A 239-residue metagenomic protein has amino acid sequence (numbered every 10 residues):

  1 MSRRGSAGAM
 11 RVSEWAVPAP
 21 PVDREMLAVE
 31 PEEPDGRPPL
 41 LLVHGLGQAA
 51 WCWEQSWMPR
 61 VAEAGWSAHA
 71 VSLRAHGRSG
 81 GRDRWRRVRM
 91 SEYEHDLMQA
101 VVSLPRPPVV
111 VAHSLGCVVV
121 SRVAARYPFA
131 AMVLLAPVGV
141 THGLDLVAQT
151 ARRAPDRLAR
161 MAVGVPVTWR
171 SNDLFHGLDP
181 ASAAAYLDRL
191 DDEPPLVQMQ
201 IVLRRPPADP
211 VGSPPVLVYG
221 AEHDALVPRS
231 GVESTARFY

Functional and structural regions predicted by a protein language model:
G45-A49, S114, E222: Active-site glycine-rich loops that stabilize anionic/oxyanionic intermediates across multiple enzyme folds
L46-M58: The serine-hydrolase catalytic nucleophile loop
R60-R82: Conserved alpha/beta-hydrolase
E92-P108: Conserved acidic catalytic loop of the alpha/beta-hydrolase fold
V111-V120: Gly/Ala-rich beta-loop-alpha elbow adjacent to hydrolase catalytic centers
A125-M161, V197-R205: Flexible "cap/lid" loop of the alpha/beta hydrolase fold
G212, V218-G220, D224: Short beta-strand/loop motif that positions the catalytic acidic residue of the alpha/beta-hydrolase fold
A225-S234: Conserved alpha/beta-hydrolase "acid-adjacent" motif
